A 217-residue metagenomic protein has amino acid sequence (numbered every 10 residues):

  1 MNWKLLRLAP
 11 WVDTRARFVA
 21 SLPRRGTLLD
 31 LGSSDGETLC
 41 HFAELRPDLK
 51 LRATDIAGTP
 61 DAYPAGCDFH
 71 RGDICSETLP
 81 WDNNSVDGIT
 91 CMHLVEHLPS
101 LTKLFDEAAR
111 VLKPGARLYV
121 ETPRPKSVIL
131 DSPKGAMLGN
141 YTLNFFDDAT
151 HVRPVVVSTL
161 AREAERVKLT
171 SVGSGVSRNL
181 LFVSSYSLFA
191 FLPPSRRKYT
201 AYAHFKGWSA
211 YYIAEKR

Functional and structural regions predicted by a protein language model:
M1-D82, G88-M92, F105, E163 (+3 more regions): Conserved N-terminal segment of class I S-adenosyl-L-methionine
N2-A9, D13, E37, R71 (+3 more regions): S-adenosyl-L-methionine-dependent methyltransferase catalytic module, highlighting the catalytic core
S76, D82-N83, S100, P114: Acidic/polar helix N-cap motif
D82, V86-G88, M137-T142: A short alpha-helix capping/helix-coil boundary motif
H93-H97: A short His-aromatic
